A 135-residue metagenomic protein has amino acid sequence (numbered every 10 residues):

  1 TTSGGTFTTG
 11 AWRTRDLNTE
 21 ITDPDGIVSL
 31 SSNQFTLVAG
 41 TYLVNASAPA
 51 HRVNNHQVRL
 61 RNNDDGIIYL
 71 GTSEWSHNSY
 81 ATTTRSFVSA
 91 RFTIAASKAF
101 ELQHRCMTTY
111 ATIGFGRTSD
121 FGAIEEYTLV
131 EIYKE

Functional and structural regions predicted by a protein language model:
T1-E135: Extracellular jelly-roll beta-sandwich "head" domains, especially the C-terminal globular C1q domain
